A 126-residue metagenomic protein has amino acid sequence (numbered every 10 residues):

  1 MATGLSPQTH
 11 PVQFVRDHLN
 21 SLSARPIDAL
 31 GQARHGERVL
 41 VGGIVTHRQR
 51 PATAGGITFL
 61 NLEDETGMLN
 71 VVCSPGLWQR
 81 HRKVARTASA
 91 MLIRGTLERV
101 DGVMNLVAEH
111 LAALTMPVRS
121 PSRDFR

Functional and structural regions predicted by a protein language model:
M1-R126: Noncatalytic, beta-rich nucleic-acid-contacting surfaces in large DNA/RNA-processing enzymes
